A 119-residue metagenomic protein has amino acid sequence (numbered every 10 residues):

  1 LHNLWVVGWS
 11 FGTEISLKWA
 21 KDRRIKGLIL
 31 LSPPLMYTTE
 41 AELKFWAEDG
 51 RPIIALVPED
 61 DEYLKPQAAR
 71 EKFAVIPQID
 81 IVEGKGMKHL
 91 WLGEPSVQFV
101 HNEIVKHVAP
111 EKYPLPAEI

Functional and structural regions predicted by a protein language model:
W5, G27-I29: Residue in the alpha/beta-hydrolase core beta-strand immediately N-terminal to the catalytic nucleophile
V7-S16: Gly/Ala-rich beta-loop-alpha elbow adjacent to hydrolase catalytic centers
I15-W19, T39: Hydrolases whose catalytic domains are alpha/beta-hydrolase-1, hotdog thioesterase, or metallo-beta-lactamase-like
P33-R51: Flexible "cap/lid" loop of the alpha/beta hydrolase fold
Y37, E59-L64, H89-L90: Acidic catalytic loop of the alpha/beta-hydrolase fold
E42, L64-A74: Short alpha-helix in the alpha/beta-hydrolase fold that links the catalytic acid
D49-G50, I54-V57, D61: Short beta-strand/loop motif that positions the catalytic acidic residue of the alpha/beta-hydrolase fold
M87-Q98: Catalytic histidine-centered segment of alpha/beta-hydrolase-like enzymes
